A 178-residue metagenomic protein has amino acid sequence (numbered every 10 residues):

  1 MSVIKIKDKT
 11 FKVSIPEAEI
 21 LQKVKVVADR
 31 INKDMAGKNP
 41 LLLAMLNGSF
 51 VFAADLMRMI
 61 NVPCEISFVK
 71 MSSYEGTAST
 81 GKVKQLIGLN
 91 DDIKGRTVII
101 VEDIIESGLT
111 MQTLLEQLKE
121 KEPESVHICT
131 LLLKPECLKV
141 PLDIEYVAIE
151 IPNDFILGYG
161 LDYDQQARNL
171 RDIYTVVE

Functional and structural regions predicted by a protein language model:
M1-E178: PRPP-associated nucleotide enzymes
